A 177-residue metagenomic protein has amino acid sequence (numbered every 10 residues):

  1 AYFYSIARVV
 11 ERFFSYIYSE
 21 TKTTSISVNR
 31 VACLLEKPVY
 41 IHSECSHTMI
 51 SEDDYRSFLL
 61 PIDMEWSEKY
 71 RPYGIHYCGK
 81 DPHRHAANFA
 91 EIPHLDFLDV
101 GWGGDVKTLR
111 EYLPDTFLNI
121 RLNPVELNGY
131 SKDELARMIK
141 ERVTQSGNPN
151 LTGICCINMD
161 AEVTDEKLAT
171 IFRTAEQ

Functional and structural regions predicted by a protein language model:
A1-Q177: Active-site loop segments of alpha/beta catalytic cores
